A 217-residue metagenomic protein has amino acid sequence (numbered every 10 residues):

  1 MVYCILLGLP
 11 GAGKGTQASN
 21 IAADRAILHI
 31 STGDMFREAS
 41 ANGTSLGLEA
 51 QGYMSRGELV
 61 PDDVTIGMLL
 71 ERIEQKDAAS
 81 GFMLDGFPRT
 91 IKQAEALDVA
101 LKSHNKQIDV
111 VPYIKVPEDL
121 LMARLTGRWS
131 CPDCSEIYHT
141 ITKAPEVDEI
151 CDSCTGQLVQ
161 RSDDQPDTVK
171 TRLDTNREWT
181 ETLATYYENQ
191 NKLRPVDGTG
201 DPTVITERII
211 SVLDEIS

Functional and structural regions predicted by a protein language model:
M1-S217: Glycine-rich phosphate-binding loop of ATP-dependent small-molecule kinases
